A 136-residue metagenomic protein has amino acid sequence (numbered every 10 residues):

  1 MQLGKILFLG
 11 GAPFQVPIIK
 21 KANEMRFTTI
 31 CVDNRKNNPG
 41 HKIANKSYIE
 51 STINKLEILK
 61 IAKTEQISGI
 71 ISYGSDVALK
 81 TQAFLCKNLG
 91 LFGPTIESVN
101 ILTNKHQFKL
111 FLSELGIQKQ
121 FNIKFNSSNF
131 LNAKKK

Functional and structural regions predicted by a protein language model:
M1-E97: ATP-binding N-terminal substructure of ATP-dependent carboxylate-amine bond-forming enzymes
T103-K136: Active-site nucleotide/adenylate-binding loops and adjacent lid/helix of ATP-dependent enzymes
